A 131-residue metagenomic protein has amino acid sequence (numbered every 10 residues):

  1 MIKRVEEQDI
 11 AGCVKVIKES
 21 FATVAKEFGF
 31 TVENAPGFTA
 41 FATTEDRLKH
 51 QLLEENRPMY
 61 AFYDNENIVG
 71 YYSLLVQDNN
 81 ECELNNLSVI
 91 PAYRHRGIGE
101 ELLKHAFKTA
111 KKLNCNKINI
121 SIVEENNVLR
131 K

Functional and structural regions predicted by a protein language model:
R4-I10, K15-P91, L103-T109, L113: Acetyl-CoA-dependent GNAT
V5-Q8, S121, V128: A structural signal for alpha-helical segments
L87-R94, I122-E124: A short, internal acetyl-CoA/4′-phosphopantetheine-binding micro-motif in the GNAT/acyltransferase core
G97: Conserved G/P- and acidic residue-centered "switch" motifs that form tight phosphate/ATP-binding loops in soluble
E100, E124-K131: Conserved active-site alpha-helix within GNAT-family acetyltransferase domains
A110-I122: Conserved GNAT acetyl-CoA-binding A-motif
